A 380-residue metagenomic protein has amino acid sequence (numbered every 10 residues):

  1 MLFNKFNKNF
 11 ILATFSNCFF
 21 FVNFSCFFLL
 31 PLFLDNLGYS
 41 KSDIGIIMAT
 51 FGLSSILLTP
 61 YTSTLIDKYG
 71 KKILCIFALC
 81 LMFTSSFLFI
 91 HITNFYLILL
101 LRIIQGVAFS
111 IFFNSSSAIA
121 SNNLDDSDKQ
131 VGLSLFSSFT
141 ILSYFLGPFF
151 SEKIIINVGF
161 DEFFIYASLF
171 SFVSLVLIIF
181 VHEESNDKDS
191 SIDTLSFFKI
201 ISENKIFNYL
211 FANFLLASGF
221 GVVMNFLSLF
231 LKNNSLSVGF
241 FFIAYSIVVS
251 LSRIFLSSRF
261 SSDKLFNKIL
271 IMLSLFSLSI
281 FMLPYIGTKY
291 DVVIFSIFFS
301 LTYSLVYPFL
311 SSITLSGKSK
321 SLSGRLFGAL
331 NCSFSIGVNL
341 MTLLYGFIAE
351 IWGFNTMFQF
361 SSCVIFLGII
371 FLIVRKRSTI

Functional and structural regions predicted by a protein language model:
M1-N7, E183-F211: Juxtamembrane intracellular "pre-TM" segments in multi-pass secondary transporters
F6-I47, G52, F207-N208, A212 (+3 more regions): Helix-loop boundary and gating motifs at the non-cytosolic
S25, G52-P60, Y144-F145, S246-I254 (+1 more regions): Residue-level signature of mid-helix packing/kink "hotspots" within the transmembrane helices of 12-pass Major
L58-G70, I155, S252-L265, A349-E350: Helix-to-loop junctions at the C-terminal end of transmembrane segments in multipass secondary transporters
I73-F87, S168, N267-F281: Structural signature of the two symmetry-related core transmembrane helices
Y96-I104, Y290-F298: Paired small-residue
I103-F139: Cytoplasmic helix-loop-helix junction between adjacent transmembrane helices in 12-TM secondary transporters
F163-I179, F358-I373: Symmetry-related core transmembrane helices of the 12-TM Major Facilitator Superfamily/SLC fold
